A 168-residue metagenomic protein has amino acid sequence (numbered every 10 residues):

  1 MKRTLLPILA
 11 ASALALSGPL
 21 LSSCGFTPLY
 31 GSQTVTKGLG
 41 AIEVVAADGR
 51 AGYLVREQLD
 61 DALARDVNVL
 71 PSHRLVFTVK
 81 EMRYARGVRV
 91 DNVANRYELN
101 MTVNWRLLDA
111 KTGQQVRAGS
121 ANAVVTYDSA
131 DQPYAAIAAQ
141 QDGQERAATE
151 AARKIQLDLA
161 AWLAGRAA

Functional and structural regions predicted by a protein language model:
M1-C24: Sec-dependent bacterial lipoprotein signal peptides
S17-I42: Bacterial Sec signal peptide processing site at the extreme N-terminus
T36-A47, Q132-A135: Acidic/histidine-rich, surface-exposed loop or edge segments in extracytoplasmic proteins
V45-L75: Post-signal-peptide N-terminal segment of Sec-exported extracytoplasmic proteins
D60, A64, A152, Q156-A164: Sec-exported extracytoplasmic/periplasmic mature domains
D66-S72, V76-S120, V125-D142, R146 (+1 more regions): Surface-exposed short loop/turn segments
R166-A168: Short, solvent-exposed mixed-charge patches
